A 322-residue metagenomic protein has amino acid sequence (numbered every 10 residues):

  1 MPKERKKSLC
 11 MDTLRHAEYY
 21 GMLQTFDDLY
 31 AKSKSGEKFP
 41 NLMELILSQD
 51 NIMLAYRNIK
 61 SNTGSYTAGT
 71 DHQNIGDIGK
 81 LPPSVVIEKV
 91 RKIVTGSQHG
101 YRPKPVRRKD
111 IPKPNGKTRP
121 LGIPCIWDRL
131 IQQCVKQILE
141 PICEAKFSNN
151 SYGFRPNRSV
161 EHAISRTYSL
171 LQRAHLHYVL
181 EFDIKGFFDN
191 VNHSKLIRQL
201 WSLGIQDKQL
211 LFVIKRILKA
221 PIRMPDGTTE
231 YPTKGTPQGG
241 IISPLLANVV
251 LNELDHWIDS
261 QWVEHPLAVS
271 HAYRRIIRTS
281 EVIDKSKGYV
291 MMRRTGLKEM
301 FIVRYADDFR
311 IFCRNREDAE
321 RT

Functional and structural regions predicted by a protein language model:
M1-S84: Non-catalytic, polymerase-adjacent accessory regions of viral genome-replication enzymes
P2, G21, G96, G122 (+8 more regions): Duplex nucleic acid-engaging cores and interfaces of nucleic-acid transaction enzymes
M22, I52, P83, I87 (+6 more regions): Generic alpha-helical secondary structure
Y56-I59, R91-K117, I126, L130-I138 (+3 more regions): Reverse-transcriptase-like RNA-dependent polymerase core
S61-A68, Q73, C125, L180 (+3 more regions): Short conserved micro-motifs on helix faces and helix-strand junctions that flank and scaffold key functional residues
S65, D77-P103: Amphipathic alpha-helical blocks
G79, C125, I311-N315: Short beta-strand-to-loop capping motifs
P105, N149-N150, R155, H162-T322: Conserved polymerase palm-domain catalytic core
